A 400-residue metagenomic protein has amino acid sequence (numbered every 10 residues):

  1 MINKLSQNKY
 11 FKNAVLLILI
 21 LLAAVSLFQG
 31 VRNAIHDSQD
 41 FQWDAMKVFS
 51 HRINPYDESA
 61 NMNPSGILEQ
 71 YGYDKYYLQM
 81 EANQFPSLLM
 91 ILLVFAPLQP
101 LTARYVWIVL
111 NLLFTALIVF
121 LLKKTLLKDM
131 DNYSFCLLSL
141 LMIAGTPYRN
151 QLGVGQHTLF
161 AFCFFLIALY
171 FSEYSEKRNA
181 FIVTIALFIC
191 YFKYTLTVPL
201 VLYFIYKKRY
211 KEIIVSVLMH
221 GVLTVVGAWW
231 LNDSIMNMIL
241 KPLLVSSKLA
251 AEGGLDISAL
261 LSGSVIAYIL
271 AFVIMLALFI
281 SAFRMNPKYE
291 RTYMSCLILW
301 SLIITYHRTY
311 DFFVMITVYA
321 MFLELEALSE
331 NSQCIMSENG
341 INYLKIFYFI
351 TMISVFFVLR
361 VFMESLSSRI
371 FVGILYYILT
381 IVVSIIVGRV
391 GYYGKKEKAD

Functional and structural regions predicted by a protein language model:
I2-S175, A180-F181, F204-I316, L323-E326: Primarily membrane-embedded glycan-assembly and transfer machineries that use lipid-linked glycans
K4-L5, Y10, S332, K396-A399: N-terminal cationic leader/targeting segments used for protein routing and processing
S65, Q333-C334: Charge-dense, low-complexity polyampholytic segments
Q99, C190-Y194, V318: Hydrophobic transmembrane alpha-helices
W107-L110, C190, L375-L379: Alpha-helical transmembrane segments of integral membrane proteins, emphasizing hydrophobic/aromatic residues
I185-Y203, T305-D311: Transmembrane helices and adjacent periplasmic/lumenal helix-loop junctions of polyprenol-phosphate-dependent
Y191-K193, G221-V226, F347-S354: Membrane-embedded alpha-helical segments of transport systems, primarily multispan ion/solute transporters
E324-A327, C334-D400: Aromatic-enriched
